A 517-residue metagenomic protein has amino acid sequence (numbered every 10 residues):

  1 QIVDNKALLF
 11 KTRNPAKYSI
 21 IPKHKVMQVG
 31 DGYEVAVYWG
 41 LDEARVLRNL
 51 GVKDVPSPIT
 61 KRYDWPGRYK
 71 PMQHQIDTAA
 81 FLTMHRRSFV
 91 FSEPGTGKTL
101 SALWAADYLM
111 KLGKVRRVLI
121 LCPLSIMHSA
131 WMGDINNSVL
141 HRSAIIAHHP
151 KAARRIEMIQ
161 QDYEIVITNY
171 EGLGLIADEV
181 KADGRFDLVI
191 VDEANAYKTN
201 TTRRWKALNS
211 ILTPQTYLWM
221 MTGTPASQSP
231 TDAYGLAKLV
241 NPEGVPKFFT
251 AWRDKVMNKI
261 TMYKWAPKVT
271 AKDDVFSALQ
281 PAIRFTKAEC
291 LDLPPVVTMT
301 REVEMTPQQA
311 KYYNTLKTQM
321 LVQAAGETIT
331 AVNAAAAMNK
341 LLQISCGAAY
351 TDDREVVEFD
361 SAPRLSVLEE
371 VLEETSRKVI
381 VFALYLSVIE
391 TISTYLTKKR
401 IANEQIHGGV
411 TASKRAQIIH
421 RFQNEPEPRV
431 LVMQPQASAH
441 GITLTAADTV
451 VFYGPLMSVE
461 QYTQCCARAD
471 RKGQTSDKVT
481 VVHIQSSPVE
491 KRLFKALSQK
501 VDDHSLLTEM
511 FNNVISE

Functional and structural regions predicted by a protein language model:
P56-F91: Conserved pre-motif I regulatory segment
E93-T96, S101-C122, L293-K317, L321-L431 (+2 more regions): Conserved Helicase C-terminal RecA-like lobe
V115-R117, M132, Q161-D162, L188 (+2 more regions): Conserved P-loop NTPase motor "coupling/switch" region that bridges the ATPase
S125, I146-R154, Y170-L175, A196-T202 (+4 more regions): Conserved helicase motor
M127-P150, V240-E243: Conserved helix-turn-beta segment of the N-terminal RecA-like "Helicase ATP-binding" lobe in SF1/SF2 helicases
A152-F186: Conserved helix/coil segment N-terminal to the catalytic DExD/H
G174-E179, Q228-P230, I389-S393, R415-I419 (+1 more regions): SF2 helicase motor core recognition
M457-C466, D470-E517: A conserved SF2-helicase RecA2
